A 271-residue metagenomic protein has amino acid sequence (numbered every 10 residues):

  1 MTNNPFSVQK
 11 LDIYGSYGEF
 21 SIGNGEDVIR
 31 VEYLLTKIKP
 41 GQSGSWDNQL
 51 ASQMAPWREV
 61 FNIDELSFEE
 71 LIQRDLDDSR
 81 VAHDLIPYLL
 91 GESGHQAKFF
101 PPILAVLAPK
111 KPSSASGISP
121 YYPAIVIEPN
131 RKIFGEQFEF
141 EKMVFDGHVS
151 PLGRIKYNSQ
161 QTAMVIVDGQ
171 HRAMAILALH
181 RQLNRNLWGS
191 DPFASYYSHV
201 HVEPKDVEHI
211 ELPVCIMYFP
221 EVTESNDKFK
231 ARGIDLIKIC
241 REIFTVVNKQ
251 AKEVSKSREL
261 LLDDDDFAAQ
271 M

Functional and structural regions predicted by a protein language model:
M1-K142, G147, G153-K156, A163: N-terminal extension/subdomain marker
P123-M271: Basic- and aromatic-enriched surface patches that contact anionic nucleotides/nucleic acids
